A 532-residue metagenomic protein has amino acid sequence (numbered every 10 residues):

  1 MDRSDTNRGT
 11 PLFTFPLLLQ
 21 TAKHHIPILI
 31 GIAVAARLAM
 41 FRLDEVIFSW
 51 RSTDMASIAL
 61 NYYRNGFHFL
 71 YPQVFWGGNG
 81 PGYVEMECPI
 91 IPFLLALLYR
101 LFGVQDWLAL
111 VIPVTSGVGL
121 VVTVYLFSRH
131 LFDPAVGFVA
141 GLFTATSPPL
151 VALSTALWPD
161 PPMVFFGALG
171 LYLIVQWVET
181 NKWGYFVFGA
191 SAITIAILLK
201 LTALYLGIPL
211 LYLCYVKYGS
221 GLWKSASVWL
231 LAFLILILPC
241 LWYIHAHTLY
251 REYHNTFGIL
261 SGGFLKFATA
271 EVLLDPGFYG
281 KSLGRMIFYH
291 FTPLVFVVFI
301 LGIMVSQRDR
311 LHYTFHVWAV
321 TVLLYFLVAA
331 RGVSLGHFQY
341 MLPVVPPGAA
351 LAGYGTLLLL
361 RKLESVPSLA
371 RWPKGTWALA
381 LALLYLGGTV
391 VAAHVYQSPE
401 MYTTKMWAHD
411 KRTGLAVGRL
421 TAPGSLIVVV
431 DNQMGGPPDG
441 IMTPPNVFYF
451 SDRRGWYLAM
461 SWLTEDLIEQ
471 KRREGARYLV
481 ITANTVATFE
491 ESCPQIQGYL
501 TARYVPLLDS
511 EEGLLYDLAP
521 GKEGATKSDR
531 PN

Functional and structural regions predicted by a protein language model:
G31-V34, A140-A145, I193, I197: Short helix- or helix-capping micro-motifs that position conserved polar/aromatic residues at function-defining sites
L38-A39, L204, G355, L360 (+1 more regions): Transmembrane alpha-helical segments
L38-R42, S52-Y83, I90: Extracytosolic helix-loop segments that constitute the early lumenal/periplasmic catalytic or substrate-binding loops
D54-N65, L206-L311, V322-S334, G387-T389 (+2 more regions): Transmembrane-lumen/periplasm boundary regions of multi-pass, lipid-linked membrane glycan transferases
L108-L131, L169, L173: Transmembrane-helix motifs of polytopic, lipid-linked glycan transferases
R129-A135, G170-F186, A196, S306: Membrane-interface transmembrane helices that cradle and orient dolichyl/undecaprenyl
P149-M163: Short acidic/glycine- and proline-prone juxtamembrane loop motifs at membrane-interface regions of multi-pass membrane
W407, V417-T464, R472, R477-A487: Short periplasmic/luminal acceptor-recognition loop of GT-C membrane glycosyltransferases, typified by
